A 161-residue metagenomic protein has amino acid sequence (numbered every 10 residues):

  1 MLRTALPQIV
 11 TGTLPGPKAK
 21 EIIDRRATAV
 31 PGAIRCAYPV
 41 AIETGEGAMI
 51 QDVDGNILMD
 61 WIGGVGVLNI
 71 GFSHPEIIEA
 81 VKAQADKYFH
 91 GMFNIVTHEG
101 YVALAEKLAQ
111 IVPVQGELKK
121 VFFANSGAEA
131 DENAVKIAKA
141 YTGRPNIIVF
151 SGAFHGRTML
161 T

Functional and structural regions predicted by a protein language model:
L2-E46: Active-site-adjacent loop/helix segments that line or gate small-molecule/cofactor pockets in enzymes
P7, G32, V40, A48 (+5 more regions): Flexible, active-site-adjacent loop/turn segments at secondary-structure boundaries
K18-R26, I77, G100, L104-L108 (+2 more regions): General structural feature for long, well-ordered alpha-helical segments within catalytic domains of soluble enzymes
D24, L58, G64-V65, N69-V96 (+1 more regions): Glycine-rich phosphate-binding segment of PLP-dependent enzymes
P39-W61: Active-site and channel-lining beta-strand-loop segments that bind or position nucleotide-derived/phosphorylated
G47-M49, V65-L68, S73, E129 (+3 more regions): Gly/Ser/Thr-rich beta-alpha loop segments that engage phosphate groups in nucleotides
D52-D54, D60, Q84, E129-E132 (+1 more regions): Acidic active-site catalytic centers that drive phospho-/nucleotidyl reactions and related ester hydrolyses
K107-T161: PLP-dependent aspartate aminotransferase-fold enzymes
